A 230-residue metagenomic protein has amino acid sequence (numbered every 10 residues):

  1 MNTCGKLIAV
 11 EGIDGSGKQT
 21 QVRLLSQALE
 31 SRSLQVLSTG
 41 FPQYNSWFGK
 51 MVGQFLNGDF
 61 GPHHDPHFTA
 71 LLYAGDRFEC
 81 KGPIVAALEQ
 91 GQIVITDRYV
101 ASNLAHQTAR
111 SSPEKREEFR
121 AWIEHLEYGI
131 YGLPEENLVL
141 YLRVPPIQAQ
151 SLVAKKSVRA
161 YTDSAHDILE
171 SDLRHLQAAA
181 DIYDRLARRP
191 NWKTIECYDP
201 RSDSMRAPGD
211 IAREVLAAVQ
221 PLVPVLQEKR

Functional and structural regions predicted by a protein language model:
T3-L7: Pre-Walker A (Motif I) flank of P-loop NTPase domains
V10: Hydrophobic anchor at the beta1->P-loop junction of P-loop NTPases
I13: P-loop (Walker A) phosphate-binding loop of NTP-binding proteins
K18: Conserved lysine of the Walker
Q21: Hydrophobic positions on the alpha1 helix immediately C-terminal to the Walker A/P-loop
S26, I147-R230: NTP-dependent small-molecule kinase module
R32-Y131: ATP-dependent small-molecule kinase phosphotransfer cores that center on conserved nucleotide phosphate-binding segments
A101-D181: A glycine- and Lys/Arg-enriched "phosphate-lid" helix/loop adjacent to the NTP-binding pocket of small-molecule kinases
